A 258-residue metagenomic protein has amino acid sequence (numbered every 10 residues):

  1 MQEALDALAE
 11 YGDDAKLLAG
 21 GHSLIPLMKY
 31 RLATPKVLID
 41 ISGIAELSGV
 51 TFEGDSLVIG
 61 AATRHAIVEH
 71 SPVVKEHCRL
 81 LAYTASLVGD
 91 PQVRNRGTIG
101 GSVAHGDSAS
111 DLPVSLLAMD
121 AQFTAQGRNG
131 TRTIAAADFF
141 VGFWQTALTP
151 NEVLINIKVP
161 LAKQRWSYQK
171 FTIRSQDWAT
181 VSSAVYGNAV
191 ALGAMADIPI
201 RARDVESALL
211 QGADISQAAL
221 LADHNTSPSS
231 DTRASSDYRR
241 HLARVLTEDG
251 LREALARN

Functional and structural regions predicted by a protein language model:
M1-N258: C-terminal structural segment of proteins
